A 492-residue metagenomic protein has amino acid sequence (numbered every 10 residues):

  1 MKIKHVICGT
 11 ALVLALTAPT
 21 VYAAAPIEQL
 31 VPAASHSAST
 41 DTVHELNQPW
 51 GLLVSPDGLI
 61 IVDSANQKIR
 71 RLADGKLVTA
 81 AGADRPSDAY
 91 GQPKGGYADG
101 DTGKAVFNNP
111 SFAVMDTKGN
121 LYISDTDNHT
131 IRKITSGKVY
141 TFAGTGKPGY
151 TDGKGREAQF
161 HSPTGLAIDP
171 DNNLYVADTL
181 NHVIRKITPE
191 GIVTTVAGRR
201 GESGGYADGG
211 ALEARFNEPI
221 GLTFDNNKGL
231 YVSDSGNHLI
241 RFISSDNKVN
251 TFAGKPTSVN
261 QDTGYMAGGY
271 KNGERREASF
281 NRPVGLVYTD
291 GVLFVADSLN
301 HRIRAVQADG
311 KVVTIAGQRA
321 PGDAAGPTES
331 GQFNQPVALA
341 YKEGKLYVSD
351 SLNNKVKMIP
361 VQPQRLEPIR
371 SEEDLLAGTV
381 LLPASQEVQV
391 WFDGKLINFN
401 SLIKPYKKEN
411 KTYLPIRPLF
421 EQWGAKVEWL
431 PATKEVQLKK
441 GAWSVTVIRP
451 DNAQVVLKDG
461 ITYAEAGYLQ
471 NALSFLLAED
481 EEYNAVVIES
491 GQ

Functional and structural regions predicted by a protein language model:
T17-Q29: Sec-dependent signal peptide cleavage junction
P26-W50, L77-N109, V139-S162, V193-E218 (+2 more regions): Gly/Pro-rich loop segments of beta-rich domains
D41-N66: Beta-strand-rich domains and repeat architectures in extracellular enzymes and scaffolds, especially beta-propellers
V54-D57, M115-K118, I168-D171, F224-N227 (+2 more regions): Residue-level detector of Asp-centered blade-edge/turn motifs that repeat once per structural unit in beta-propeller
G58-I61, N120-Y122, N173-Y175, G229-Y231 (+2 more regions): Conserved beta-propeller blade signature
S64-A65, T126-D127, T179-L180, S235-G236 (+3 more regions): Short loop/turn segments immediately following the C-termini of beta-strands
N334-L376: Blade-level signature of beta-propeller repeat domains, shared across WD40, Kelch, NHL, RCC1 and BNR/Asp-box propellers
Q362-Q492: Primary recognition of N-terminal secretory signal peptides and signal-anchoring hydrophobic helices
